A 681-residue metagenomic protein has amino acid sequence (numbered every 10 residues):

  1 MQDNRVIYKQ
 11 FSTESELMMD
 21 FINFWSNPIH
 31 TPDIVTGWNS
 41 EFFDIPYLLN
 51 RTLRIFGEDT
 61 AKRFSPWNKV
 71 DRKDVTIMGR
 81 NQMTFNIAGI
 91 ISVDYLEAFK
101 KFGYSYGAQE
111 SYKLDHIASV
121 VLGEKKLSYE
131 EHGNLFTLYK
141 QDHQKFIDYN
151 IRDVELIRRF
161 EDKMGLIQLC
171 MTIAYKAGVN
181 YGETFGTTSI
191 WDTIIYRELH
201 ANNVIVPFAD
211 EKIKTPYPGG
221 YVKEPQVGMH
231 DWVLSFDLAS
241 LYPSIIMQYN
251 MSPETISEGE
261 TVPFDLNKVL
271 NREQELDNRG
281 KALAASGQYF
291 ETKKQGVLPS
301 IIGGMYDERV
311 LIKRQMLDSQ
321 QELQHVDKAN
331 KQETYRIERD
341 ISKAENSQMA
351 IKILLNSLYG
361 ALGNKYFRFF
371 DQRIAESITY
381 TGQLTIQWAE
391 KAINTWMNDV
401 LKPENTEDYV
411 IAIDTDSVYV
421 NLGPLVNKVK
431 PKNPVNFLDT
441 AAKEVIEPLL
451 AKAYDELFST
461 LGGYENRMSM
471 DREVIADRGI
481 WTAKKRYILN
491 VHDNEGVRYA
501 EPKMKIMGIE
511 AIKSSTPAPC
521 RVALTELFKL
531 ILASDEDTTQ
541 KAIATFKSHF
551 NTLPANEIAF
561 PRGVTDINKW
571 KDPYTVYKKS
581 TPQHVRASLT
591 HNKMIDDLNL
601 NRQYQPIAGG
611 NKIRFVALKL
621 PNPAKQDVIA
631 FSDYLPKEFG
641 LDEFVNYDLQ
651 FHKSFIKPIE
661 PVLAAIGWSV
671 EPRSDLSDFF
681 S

Functional and structural regions predicted by a protein language model:
M1, A282-F367: Active-site cores of enzymes that catalyze phosphoryl transfer or operate on phosphate-rich substrates
M1-H30, I34: Conserved RNase H-like, two-metal-ion catalytic cores of nucleic-acid enzymes
R5-Y8, S12, I45, R54 (+1 more regions): Active-site-proximal helix-loop-helix substrate-binding element of RNase H-like nuclease domains
P32-S40, I411: Short glycine-rich phosphate-binding loop at a beta-alpha junction
K126, I386-T415: Active-site palm subdomain of RNA-directed nucleic acid polymerases
L135-P253, G259-E260, N330-A392, A412 (+2 more regions): Common nucleic-acid-contacting/processivity interface regions adjacent to the catalytic cores of nucleic-acid enzymes
V418-V445: Catalytic palm subdomain of template-directed nucleic-acid polymerases, centered on the conserved carboxylate motif
K443, E447-S681: C-terminal, non-catalytic extensions of nucleic-acid polymerases
